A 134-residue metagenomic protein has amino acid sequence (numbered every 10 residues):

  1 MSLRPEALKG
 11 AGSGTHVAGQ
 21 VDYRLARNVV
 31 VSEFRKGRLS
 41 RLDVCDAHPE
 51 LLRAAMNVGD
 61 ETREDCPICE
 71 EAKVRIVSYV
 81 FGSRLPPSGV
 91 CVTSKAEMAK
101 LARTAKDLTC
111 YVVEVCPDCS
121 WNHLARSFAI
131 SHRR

Functional and structural regions predicted by a protein language model:
M1-P49: N-terminal alpha-helical interaction blocks
R41-M56, S94-A102: Short Cys/His-rich Zn2+-coordinating modules
E50-R63, I76, T104-C110: Short, flexible, mixed-charge glycine/proline-rich loop motifs that serve as phosphate/nucleic-acid-contacting
C66-C69, C116-C119: Short cysteine-rich clusters marking metal-coordination/redox-active sites
A72-I76, N122-F128: Short, non-ligating residues that shape and space the ligands of small metal-coordination modules and catalytic
V80-C91, S131-R134: Short cysteine/histidine-rich metal-coordination sites, predominantly Zn2+-binding motifs
K95-C110, N122-R126: Short metal-binding segments enriched for Cys and/or His
C110-C116: Helix-rich interaction surfaces within compact, conserved domain-sized segments that mediate assembly or partner
